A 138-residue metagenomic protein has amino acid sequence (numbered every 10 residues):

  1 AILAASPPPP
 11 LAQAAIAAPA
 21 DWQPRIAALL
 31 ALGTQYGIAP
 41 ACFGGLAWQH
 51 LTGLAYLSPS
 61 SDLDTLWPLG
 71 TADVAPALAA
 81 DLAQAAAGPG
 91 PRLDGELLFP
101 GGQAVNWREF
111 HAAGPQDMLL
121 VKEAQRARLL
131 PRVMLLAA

Functional and structural regions predicted by a protein language model:
A1, A104-R108, P131: Short, solvent-exposed coil/turn linker segments
A1-G45, D81-P91: Helical scaffold of the NTase/Pol beta-like nucleotidyltransferase catalytic core
L3, A17, A47-Q49, S58 (+2 more regions): Generic, ordered loop/turn and secondary-structure boundary motif
L29-L63, W67-D73: Active-site nucleotide-donor binding segment shared across nucleotidyl transfer reactions
A72-A80: Short, conserved charged micro-motifs
A85-V121: Conserved catalytic core of two-metal-ion nucleotidyltransferases
R132-L136: C-terminal boundary of histidine-terminating zinc-finger modules
